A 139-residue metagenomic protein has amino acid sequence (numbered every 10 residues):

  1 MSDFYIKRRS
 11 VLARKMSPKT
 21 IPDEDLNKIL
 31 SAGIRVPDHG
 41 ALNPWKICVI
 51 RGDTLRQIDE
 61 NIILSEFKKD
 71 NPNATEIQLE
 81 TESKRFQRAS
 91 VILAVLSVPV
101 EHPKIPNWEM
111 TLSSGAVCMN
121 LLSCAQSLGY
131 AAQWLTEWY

Functional and structural regions predicted by a protein language model:
M1-R88: N-terminal amphipathic, basic helical "cap/leader" segment at the start of enzyme domains
G33, L93, P99-Y139: Small-aliphatic-rich amphipathic alpha-helix that forms the alpha element of a beta-alpha
C48-I50, L93-L96: Short, conserved beta-strand edge motifs with alternating hydrophobic and charged residues
